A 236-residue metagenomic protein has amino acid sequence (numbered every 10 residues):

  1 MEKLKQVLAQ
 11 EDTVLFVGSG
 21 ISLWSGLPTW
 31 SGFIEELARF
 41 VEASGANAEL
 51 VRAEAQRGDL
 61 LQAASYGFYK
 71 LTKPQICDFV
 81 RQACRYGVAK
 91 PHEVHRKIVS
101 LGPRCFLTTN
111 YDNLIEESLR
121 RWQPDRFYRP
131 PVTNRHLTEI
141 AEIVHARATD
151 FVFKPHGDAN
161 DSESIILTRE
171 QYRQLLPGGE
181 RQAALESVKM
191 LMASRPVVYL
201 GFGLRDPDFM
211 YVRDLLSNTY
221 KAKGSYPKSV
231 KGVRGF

Functional and structural regions predicted by a protein language model:
M1-P196, F202-F236: Conserved catalytic-core helix/loop/strand module for nucleotide-ribose chemistry
